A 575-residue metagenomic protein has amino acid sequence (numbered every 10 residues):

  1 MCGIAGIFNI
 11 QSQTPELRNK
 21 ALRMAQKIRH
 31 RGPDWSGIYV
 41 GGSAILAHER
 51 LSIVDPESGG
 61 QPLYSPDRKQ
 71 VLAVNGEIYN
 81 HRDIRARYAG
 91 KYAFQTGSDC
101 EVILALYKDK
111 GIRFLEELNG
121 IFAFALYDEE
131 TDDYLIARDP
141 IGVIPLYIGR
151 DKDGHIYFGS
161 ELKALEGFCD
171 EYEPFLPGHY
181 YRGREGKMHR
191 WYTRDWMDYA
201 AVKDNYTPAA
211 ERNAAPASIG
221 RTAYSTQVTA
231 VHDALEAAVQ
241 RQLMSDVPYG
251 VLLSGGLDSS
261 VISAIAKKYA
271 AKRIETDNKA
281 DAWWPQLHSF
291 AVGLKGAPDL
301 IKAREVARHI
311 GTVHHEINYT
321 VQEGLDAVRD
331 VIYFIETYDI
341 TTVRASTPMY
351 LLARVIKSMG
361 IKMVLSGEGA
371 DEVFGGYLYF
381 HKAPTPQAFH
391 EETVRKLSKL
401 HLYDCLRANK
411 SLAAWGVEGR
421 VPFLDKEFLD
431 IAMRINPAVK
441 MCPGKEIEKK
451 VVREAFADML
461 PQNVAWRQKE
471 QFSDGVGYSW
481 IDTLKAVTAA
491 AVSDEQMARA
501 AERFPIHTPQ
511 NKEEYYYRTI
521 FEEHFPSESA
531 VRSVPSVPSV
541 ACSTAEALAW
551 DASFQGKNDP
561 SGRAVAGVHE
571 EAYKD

Functional and structural regions predicted by a protein language model:
M1, A215-A217, S358-L365, E372 (+2 more regions): Adenosyl-5′-phosphate
M1-T337: Cysteine-centered catalytic environments shared across enzyme families
N9-S12, I121, S346, H401-L406: Short, motif-level signal for alpha-helix interfacial/capping segments enriched in acidic residues and aromatics/proline
L17, T96-D99, L118, Q227 (+11 more regions): Hydrophobic (often cysteine-bearing) scaffold residues that line and stabilize catalytic clefts of nucleotide/cofactor
L51, G369-E372: Short glycine-rich anion-binding loops that position phosphate/pyrophosphate groups of nucleotides and phosphorylated
D83, G375-Y377: Short, solvent-exposed loop/turn and secondary-structure capping segments
G255-G256, S366-G369: Glycine-rich beta-strand-to-loop/alpha-helix junction loops that act as flexible
V292-A353, Y379-A388, K410-S411, R434-C442 (+1 more regions): ATP-dependent adenylate-handling ligase core
